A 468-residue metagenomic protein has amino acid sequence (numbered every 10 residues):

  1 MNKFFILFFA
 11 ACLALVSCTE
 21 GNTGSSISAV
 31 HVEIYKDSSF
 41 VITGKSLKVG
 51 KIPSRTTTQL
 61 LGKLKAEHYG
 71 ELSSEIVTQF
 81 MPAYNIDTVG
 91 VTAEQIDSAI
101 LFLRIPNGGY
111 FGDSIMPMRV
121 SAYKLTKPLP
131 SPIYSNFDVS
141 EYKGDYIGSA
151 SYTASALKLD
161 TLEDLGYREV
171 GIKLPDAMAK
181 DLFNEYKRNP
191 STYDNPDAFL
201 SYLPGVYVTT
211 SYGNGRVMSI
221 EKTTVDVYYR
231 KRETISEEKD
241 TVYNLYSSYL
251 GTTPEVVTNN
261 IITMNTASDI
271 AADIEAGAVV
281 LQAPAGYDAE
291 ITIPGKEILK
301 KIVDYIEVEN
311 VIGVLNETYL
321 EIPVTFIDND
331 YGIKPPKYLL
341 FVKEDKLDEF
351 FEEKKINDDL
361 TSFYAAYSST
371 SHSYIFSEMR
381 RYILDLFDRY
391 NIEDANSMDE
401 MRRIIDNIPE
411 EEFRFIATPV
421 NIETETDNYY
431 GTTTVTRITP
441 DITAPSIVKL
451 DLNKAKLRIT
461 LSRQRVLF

Functional and structural regions predicted by a protein language model:
N2-I6, C12-F468: Secreted, disulfide-rich extracellular signaling modules
